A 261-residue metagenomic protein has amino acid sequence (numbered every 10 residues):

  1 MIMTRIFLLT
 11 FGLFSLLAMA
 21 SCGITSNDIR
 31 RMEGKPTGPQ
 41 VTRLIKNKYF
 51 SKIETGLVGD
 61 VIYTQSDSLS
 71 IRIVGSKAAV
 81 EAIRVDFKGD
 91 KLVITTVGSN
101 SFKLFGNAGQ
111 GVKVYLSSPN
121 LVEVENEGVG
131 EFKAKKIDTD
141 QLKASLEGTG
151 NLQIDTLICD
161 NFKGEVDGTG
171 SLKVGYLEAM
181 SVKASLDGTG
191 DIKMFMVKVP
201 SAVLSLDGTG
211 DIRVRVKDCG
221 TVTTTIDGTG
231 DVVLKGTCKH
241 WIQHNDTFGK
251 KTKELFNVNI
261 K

Functional and structural regions predicted by a protein language model:
M1-A20: Sec-dependent bacterial lipoprotein signal peptides
I2, C22-E127, E131-S145, I158-K163 (+3 more regions): Acidic (Asp/Glu) and glycine-rich low-complexity loops/linkers that are typically intrinsically disordered
K46, V114-S117, D155, G175 (+2 more regions): Extracytoplasmic/secreted proteins and extracellular or luminal domains
G128, L146-G148, T156, V166 (+4 more regions): Short, structured patches in soluble enzyme cores that scaffold and shape functional sites
E131-A134, T149-I154, T169-V174, D191-I192: Short helix-to-loop capping/linker segments positioned immediately adjacent to catalytic or ligand/cofactor-binding
L172-K261: Short, surface-exposed interaction patches in beta-rich subdomains that mediate adhesion/assembly near membranes
